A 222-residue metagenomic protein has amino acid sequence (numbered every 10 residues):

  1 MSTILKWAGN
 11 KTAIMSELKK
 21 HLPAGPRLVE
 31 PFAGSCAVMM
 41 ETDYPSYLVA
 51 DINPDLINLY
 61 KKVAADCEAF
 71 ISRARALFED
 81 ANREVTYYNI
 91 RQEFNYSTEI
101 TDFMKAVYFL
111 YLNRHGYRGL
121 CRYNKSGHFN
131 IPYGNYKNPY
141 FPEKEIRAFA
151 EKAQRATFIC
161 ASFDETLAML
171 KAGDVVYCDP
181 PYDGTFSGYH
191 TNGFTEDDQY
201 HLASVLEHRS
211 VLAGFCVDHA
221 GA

Functional and structural regions predicted by a protein language model:
M1-A13, H21-A24, D66-Y177, P181-Y189: SAM-dependent nucleic-acid methyltransferase catalytic core
N10, H21-E79: Conserved S-adenosyl-L-methionine
L18, G34, Y60, L110 (+1 more regions): A residue-level signal for conserved active-site and pocket-lining positions in enzyme catalytic cores
A24-R27, P45-S46, A153-T157, E207-A213: Short active-site oxyanion
P31-F32, A50, I159-A161, C178 (+1 more regions): Short His-Asn-centered micro-motif
F32-A37, E145, D218-G221: Short, polar loop motifs at secondary-structure junctions
A172-A222: Conserved acidic-Pro-Pro-aromatic motif
